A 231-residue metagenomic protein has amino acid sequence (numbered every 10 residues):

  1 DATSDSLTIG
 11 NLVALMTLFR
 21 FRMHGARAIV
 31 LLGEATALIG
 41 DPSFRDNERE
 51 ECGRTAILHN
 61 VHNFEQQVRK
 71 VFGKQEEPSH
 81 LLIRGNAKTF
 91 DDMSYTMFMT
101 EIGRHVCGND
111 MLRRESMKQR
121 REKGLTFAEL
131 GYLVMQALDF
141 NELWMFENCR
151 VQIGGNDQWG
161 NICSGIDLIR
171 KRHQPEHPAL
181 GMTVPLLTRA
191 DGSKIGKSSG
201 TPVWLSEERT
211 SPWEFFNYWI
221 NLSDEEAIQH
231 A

Functional and structural regions predicted by a protein language model:
D1-Q158, I162-I166, R172-L180, S193: NTP-dependent nucleotidyl-transfer catalytic core
R104-C107, P185-A231: Catalytic adenosine-cofactor/nucleotide-binding cores of aminoacyl-tRNA synthetases and other
